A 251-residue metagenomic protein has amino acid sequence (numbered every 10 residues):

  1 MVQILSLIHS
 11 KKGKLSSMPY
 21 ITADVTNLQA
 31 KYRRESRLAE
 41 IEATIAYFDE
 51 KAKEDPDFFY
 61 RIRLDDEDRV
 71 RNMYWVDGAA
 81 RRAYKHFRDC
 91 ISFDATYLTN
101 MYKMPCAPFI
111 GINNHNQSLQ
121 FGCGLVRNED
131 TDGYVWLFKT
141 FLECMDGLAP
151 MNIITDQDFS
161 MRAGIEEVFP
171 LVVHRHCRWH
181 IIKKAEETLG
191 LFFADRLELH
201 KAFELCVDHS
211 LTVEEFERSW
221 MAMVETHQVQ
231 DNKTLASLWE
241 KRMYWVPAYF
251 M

Functional and structural regions predicted by a protein language model:
Q3, I8-S16, D24, Q29-A43 (+3 more regions): Extended amphipathic alpha-helical interaction segments
I4, I21, D94, S118: Conserved hydrophobic/aromatic pocket- or pore-lining residues that grip, position, or stack substrates in active sites
K12, G78, I91, F141-M145: Structural motif corresponding to the C-terminal cap of alpha-helices
K31-C106, I112-N113, F250: Structured nucleic-acid-interacting core domains from mobile-element enzymes and related host factors, especially RNase
A95-Y97, L125-R127, Q157: Short, flexible loop/turn elements at secondary-structure junctions
M101-Y102, C123-M145: Active-site beta-loop-alpha junctions of metal-dependent nucleic acid enzymes, especially the RNase H-like/DDE
F109, L119-V126: A short, conserved beta-strand element enriched in hydrophobic/aromatic residues
N116-Q120, H180: Short Cys/His-based metal-binding microdomains
